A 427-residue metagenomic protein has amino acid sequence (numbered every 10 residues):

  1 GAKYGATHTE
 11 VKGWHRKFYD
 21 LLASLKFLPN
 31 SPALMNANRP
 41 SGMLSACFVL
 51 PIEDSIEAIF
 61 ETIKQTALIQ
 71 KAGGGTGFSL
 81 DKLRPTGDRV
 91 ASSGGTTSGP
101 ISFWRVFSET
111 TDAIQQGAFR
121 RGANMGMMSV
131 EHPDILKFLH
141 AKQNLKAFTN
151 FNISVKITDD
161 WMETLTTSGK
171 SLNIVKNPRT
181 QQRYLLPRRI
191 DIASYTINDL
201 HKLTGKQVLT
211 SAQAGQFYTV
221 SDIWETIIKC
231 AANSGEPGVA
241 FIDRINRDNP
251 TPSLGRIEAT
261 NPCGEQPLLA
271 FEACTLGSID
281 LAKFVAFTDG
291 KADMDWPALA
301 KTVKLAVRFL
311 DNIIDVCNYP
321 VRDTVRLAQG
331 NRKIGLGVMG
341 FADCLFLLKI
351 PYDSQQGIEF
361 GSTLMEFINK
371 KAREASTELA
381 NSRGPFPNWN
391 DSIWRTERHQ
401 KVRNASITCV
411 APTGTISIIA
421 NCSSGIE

Functional and structural regions predicted by a protein language model:
G1-E427: Extended catalytic cores of very large enzyme megasubunits
